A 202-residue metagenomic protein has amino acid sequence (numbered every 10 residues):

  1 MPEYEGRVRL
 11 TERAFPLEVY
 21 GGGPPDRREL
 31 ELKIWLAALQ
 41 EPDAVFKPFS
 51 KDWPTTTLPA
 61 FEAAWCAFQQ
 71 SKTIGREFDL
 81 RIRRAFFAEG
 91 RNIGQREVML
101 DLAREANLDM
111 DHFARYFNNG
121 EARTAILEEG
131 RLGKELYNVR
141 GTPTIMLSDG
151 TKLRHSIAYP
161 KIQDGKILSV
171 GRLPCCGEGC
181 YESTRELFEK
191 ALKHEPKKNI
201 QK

Functional and structural regions predicted by a protein language model:
M1-G90, Q95-R96, I167-L173: Structural alpha/beta surface segment adjacent to cysteine/selenocysteine redox centers across thiol/disulfide enzymes
M1-Y4, A85-K202: C-terminal cap of thioredoxin/glutaredoxin-like
